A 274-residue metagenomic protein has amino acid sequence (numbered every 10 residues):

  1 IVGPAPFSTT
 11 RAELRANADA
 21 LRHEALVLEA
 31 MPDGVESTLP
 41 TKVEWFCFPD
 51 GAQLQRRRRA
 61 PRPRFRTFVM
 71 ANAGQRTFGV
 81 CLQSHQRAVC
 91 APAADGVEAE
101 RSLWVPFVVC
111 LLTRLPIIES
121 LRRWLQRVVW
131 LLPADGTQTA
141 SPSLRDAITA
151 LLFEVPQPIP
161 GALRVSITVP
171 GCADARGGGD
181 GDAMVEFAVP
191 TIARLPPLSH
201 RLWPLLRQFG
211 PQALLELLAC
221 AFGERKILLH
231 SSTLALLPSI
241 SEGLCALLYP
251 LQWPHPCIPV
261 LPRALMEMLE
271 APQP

Functional and structural regions predicted by a protein language model:
I1-P274: UDENN/dDENN subdomains and adjacent acidic, S/T/P-rich linkers in DENN-containing trafficking regulators
